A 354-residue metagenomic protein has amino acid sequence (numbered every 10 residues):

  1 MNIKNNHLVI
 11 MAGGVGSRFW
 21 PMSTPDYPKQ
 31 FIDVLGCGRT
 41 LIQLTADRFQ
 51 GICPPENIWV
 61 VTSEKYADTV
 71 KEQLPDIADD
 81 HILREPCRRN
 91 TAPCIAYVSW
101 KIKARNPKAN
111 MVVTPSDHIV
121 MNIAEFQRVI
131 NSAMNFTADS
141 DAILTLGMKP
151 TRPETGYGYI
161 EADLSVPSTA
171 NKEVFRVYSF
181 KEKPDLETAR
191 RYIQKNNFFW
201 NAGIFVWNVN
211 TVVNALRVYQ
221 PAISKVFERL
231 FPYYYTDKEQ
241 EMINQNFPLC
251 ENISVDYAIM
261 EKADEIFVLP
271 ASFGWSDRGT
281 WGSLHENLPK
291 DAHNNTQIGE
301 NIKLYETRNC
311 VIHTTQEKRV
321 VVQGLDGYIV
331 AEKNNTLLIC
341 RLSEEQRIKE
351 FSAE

Functional and structural regions predicted by a protein language model:
M1-I10, R18-P25, G36-P115, M121-N131: Conserved N-terminal catalytic core of the sugar/cofactor nucleotidyltransferase
N2-N5, V209-E354: Left-handed beta-helix
M11-A12, V61, V112-P115, T145-K149 (+2 more regions): Short beta-strand segments
I42, V98, D117, I160 (+3 more regions): Residue-level signal for inorganic ion chemistry
V60, L83-R84, V113, L144-M148 (+2 more regions): General beta-strand structural signal in soluble alpha/beta enzymes
I123-F247, F267, E317, R341-L342: Conserved core of the sugar-phosphate nucleotidyltransferase
